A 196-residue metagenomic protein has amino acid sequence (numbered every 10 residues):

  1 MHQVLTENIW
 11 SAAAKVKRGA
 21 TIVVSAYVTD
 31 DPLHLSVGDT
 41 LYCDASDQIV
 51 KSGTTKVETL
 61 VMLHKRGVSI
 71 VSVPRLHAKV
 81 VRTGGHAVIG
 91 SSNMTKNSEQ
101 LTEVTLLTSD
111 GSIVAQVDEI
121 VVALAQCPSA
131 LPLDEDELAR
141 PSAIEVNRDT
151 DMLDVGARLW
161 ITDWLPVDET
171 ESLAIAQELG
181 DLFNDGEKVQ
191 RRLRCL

Functional and structural regions predicted by a protein language model:
M1-N8, L33-H34, G38-V122: HKD-type phospholipase D/PLD-like phosphodiesterase module
V4-V68, I161-L196: Primarily the HKD phosphodiesterase
R18, R66, R75, R82 (+4 more regions): Arginine residue identity/basic-tract feature
I89-A176: Signature of lipid phosphatidyltransferase scaffolds
